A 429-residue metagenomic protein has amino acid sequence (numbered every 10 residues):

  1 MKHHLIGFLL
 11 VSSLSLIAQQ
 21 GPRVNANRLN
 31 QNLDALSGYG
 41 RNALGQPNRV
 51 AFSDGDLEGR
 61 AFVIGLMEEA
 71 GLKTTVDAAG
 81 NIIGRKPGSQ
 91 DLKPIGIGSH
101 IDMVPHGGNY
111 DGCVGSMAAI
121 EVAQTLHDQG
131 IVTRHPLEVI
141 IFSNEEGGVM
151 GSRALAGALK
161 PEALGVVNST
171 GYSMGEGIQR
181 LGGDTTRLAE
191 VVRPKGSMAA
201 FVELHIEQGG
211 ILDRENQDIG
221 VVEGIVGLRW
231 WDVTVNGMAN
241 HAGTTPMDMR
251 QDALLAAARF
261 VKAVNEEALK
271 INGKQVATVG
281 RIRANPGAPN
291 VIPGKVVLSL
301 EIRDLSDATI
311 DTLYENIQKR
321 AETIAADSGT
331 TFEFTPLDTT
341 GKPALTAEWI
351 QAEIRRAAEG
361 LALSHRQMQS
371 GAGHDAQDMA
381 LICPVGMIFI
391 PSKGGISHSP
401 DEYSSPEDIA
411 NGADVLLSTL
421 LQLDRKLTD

Functional and structural regions predicted by a protein language model:
A18-N48, P87, V291-I292: N-terminal hydrophobic or amphipathic helices/low-complexity stretches enriched in small/hydrophobic/Pro/Gly
G21, A26-N32, N42, I95-S99 (+2 more regions): Zn-dependent metallopeptidase/amidohydrolase metal-coordination segment
R41-P87: A non-catalytic alpha/beta surface segment that caps or lines the substrate-entry region of metallo-dependent hydrolase
A51, T278-G287, S299, T331-Q351 (+1 more regions): A short beta-alpha structural unit
A70, I82-V114, A119: Catalytic-core environment of secreted peptidases
I97, H106-E146, R229-V235, H241-E267 (+3 more regions): Alpha-helical metal-binding/catalytic segments enriched in His/Glu/Asp
G148, G157-D307: Midchain, well-structured core segments that form catalytic/ion-binding scaffolds
E223-I225, H241, T245-I271, Y314 (+2 more regions): His/Asp/Glu-rich mid-to-C-terminal helical/loop segments that flank catalytic regions of hydrolases
